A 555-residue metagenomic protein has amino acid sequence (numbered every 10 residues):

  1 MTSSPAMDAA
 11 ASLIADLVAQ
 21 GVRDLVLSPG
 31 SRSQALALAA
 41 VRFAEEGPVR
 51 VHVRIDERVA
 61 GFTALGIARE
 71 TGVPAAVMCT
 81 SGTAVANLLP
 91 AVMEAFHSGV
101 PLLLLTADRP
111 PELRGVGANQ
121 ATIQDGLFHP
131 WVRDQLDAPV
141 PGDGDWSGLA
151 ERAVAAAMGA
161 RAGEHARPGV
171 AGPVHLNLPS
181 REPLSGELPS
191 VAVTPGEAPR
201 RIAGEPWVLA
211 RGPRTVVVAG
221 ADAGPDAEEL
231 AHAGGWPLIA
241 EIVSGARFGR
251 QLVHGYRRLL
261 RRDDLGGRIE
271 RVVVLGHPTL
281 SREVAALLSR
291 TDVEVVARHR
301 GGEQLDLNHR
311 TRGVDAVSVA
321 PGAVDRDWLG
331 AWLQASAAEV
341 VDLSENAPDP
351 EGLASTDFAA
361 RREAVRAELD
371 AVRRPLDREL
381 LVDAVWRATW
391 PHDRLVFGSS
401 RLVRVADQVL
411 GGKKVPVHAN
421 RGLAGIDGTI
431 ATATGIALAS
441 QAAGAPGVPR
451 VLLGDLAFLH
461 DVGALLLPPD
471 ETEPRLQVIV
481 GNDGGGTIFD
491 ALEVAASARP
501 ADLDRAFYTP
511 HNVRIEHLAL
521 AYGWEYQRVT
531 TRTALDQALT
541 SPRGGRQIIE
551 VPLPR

Functional and structural regions predicted by a protein language model:
M1-Q20, A150-A210, W332-D357: Cofactor-/ligand-binding subdomain signature composed of acidic, glycine-rich, tryptophan-containing flexible loops
T2-S4, A285-R401, E516, G523-Q537 (+1 more regions): Phosphate/pyrophosphate-binding active-site segments
P5-M78, T83-P90: N-terminal cofactor/phosphate-binding cores enriched in small/glycine residues, especially glycine-rich loops such as
A10-L13, S31-A37, G352-P446, Q547: Active-site diphosphate/adenylate-binding microenvironment
G21-D24, R69-C79, V85-N87, E94-T106 (+3 more regions): Structural signature of the thiamine diphosphate
L65, R69, S81, N87 (+5 more regions): Glycine-rich, anion-gripping cofactor-binding loops and their flanking helix/strand elements in enzyme active sites
E94-A95, L105, E112-D125, V405-R555: Thiamine diphosphate
A95, T106-A153, A240-F358, P468 (+1 more regions): Glycine-rich, acidic loop regions that bind phosphate or pyrophosphate groups
